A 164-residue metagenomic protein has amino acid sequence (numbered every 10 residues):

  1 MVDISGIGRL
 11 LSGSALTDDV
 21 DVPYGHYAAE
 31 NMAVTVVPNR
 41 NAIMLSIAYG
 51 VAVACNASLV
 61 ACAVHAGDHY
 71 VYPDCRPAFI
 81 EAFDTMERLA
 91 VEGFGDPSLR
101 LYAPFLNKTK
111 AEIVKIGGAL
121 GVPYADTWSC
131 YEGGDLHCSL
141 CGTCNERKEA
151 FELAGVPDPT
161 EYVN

Functional and structural regions predicted by a protein language model:
M1-G121: ATP-dependent adenylation/nucleotidyltransferase module used to activate substrates
S46, D126-E149: Local cysteine-cluster metal-coordination motifs and their immediate loop/turn environment, predominantly Fe-S cluster
G95-D96, E149, E161-V163: Short, intrinsically disordered/low-complexity patches at protein termini and at juxtamembrane boundaries
G133-G134, G155-N164: Short cysteine/histidine-rich metal-coordination sites, predominantly Zn2+-binding motifs
G142, A150-P159: Short cysteine/histidine-rich zinc-coordinating motifs and their immediately flanking basic loops
